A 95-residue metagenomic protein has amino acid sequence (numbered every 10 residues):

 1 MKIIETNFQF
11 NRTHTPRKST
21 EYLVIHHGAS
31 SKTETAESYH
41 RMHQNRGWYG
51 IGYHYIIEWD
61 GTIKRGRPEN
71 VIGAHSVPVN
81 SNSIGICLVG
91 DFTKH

Functional and structural regions predicted by a protein language model:
K2-V71: Short, conserved "active-site rim" segments that organize catalytic pockets and cofactor/ligand binding
R65-H95: Active-site-adjacent mobile loop/cap segments within catalytic or ligand-binding domains
